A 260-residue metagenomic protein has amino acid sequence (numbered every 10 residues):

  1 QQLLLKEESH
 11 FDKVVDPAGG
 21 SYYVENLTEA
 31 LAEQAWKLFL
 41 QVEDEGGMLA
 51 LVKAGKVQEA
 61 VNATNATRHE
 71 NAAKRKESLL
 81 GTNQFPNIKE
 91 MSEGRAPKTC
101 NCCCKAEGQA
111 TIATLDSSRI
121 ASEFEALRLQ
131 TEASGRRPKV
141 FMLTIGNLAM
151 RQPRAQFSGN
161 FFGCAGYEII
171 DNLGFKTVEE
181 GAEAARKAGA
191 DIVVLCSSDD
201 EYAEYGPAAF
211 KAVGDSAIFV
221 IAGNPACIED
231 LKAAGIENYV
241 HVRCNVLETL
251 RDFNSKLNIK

Functional and structural regions predicted by a protein language model:
Q1-F39: Mobile "lid/hinge" segments at catalytic clefts and subdomain interfaces of large enzymes
E7-F11, Q130-S134, K139-L195, Y205-S216 (+1 more regions): Generic long, charged, amphipathic alpha-helical segments
E8-G19, V42-G55, D171-N172: Flexible, glycine/charged-enriched surface loops at secondary-structure junctions
V14, V24-E25, A50, E59-A60 (+4 more regions): Flexible loop/turn segments at secondary-structure boundaries
Y23-L38, V57-A72, M150-Q156, A184-A188 (+1 more regions): Short glycine/threonine-rich loop-to-helix capping motif typified by GTGT followed within a few residues by an Asp-Pro
K37-P138: Intrinsic disorder at enzyme termini
K211-K260: Peripheral docking tails and interdomain loops at the edges of cofactor- or intermediate-handling domains
